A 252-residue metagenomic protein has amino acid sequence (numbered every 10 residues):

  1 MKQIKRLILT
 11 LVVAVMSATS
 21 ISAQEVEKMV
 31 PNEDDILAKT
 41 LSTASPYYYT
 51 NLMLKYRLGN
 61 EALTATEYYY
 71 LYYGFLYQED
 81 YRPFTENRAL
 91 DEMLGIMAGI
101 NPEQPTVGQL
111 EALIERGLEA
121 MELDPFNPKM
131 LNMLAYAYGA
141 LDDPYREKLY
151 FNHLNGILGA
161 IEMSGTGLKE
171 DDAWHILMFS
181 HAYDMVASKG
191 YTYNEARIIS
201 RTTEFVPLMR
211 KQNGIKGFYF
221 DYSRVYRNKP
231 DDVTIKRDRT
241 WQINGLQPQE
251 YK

Functional and structural regions predicted by a protein language model:
M1-M29: Bacterial Sec-dependent N-terminal signal peptides
Q24-G108, D172-K252: N-terminal alpha-helical interaction modules that lie
Q109, R116-G117, Y150: Alpha-helical solenoid repeat scaffolds, predominantly canonical TPR units
E119-A120, L154: Canonical positions in the second alpha-helix
P128-K129, G156-E170: Boundary/linker segments of alpha-helical solenoid repeat arrays
L131-L134: TPR repeat positional signature
G139-E162: TPR/TPR-like (Sel1-like) alpha-helical repeat modules
